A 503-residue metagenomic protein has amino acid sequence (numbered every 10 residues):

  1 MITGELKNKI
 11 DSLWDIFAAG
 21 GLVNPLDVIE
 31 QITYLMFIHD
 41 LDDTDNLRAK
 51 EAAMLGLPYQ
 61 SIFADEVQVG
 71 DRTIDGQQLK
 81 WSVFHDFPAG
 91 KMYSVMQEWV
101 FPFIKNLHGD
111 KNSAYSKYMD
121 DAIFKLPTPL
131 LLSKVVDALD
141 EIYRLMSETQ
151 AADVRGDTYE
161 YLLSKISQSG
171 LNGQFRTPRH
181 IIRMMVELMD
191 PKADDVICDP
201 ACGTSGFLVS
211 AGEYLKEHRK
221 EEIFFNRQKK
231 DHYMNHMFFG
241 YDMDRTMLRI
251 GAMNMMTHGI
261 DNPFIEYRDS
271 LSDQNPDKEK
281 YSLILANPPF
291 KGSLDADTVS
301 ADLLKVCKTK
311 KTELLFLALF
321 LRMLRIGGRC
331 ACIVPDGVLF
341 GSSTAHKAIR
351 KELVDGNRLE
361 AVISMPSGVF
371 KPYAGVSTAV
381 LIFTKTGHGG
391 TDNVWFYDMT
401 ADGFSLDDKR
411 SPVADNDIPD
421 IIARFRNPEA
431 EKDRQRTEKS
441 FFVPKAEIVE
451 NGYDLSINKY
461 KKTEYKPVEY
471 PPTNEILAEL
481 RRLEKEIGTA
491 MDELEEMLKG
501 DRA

Functional and structural regions predicted by a protein language model:
M1-A193, P263-N275, S364-G368, T391-S405 (+1 more regions): Non-catalytic, mostly N-terminal accessory regions of nucleic-acid modification and defense proteins
V28, I32, M243-I250, I265 (+1 more regions): Conserved Class I SAM-dependent methyltransferase catalytic core
D42, T204, R245-T246, S272 (+5 more regions): Conserved nucleotide-binding/hydrolysis micro-motifs of P-loop NTPases
S164-S167, D295-D302: Gly-rich Lys/Arg/Thr-decorated short loops/hinges at beta-loop-alpha junctions or inter-strand turns that position
N172-A286, K291-S293, D302, K310 (+4 more regions): Conserved S-adenosyl-L-methionine
H236-F239, R268, V299-K305, M365-P366 (+1 more regions): Short beta-alpha connecting loops at secondary-structure transitions that line or flank enzyme active sites
R358-L359, K371-I421: C-terminal, active-site-flanking charged/polar segments
